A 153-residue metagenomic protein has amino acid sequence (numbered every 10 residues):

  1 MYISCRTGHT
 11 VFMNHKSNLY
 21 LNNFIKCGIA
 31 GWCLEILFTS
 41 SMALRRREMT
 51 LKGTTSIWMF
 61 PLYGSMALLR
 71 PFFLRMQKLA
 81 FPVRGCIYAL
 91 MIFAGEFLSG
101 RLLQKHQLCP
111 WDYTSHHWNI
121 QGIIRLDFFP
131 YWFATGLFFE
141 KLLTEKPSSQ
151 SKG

Functional and structural regions predicted by a protein language model:
Y2-G153: Aromatic-rich, lipid-facing transmembrane alpha helices and their immediate juxtamembrane interface loops in integral
